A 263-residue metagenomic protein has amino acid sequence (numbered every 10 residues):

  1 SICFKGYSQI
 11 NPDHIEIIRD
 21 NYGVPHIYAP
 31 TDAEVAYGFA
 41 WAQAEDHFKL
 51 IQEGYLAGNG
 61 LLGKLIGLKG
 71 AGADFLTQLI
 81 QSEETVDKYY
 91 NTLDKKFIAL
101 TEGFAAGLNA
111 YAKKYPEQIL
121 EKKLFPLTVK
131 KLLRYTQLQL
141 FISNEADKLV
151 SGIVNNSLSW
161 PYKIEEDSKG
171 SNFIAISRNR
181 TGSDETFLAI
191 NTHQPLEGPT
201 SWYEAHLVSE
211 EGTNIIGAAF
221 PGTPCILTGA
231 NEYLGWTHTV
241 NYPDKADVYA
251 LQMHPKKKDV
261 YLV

Functional and structural regions predicted by a protein language model:
S1-Q9: Bacterial Sec-dependent N-terminal signal peptides
C3-F4, Y203, K256-K257: Short, basic/low-complexity N-terminal boundary segments at the transition from targeting/disordered tails
N11-P199, H206, E210-G212, G217 (+3 more regions): Substrate-recognition/specificity elements adjacent to catalytic centers across diverse enzyme folds
G198-S201, D247-Y249: A short secondary-structure junction signal
E211-I215, A219-V263: Compact, glycine/acidic-enriched structural inserts
